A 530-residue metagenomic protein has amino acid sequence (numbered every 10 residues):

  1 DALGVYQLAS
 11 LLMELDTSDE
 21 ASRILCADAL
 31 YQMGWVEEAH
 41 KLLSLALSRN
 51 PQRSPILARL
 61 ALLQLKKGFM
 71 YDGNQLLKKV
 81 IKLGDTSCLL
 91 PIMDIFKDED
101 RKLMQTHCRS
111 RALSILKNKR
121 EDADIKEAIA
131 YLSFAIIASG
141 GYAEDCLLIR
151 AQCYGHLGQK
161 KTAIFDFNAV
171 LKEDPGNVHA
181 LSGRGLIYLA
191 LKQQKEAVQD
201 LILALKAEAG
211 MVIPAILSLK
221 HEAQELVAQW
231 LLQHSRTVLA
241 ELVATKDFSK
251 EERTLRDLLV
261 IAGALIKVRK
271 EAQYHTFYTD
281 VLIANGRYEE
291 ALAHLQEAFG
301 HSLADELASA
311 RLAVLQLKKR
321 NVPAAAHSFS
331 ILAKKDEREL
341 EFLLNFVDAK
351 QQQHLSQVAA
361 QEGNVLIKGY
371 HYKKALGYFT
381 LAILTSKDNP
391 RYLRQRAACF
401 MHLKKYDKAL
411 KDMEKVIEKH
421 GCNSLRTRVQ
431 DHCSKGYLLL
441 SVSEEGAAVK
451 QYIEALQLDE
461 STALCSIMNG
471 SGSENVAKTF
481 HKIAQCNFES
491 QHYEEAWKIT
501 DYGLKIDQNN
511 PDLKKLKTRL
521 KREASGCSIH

Functional and structural regions predicted by a protein language model:
D1-H530: Alpha-helical tetratricopeptide repeat
